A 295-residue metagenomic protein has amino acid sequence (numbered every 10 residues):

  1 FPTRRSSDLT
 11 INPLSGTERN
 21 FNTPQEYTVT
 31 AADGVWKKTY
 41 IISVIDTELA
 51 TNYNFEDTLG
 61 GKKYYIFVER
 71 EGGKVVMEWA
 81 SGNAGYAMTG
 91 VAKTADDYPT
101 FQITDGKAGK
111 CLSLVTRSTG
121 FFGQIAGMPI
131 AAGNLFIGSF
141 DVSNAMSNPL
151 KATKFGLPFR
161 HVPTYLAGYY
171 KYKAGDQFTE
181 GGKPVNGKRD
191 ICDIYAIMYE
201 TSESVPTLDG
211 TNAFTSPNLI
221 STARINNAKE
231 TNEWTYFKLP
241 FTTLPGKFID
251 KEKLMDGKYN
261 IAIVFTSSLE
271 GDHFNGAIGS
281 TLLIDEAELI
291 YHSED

Functional and structural regions predicted by a protein language model:
F1-S6: Short, small-residue-biased leader/transition segments that mark boundaries at the very start of proteins
N22-D33: Append "Rare intracellular matches occur via the same short Y/T/C beta-strand/loop motifs
S43-A87: Extracellular carbohydrate-recognition regions
N54, Y165-K171, Y195-I197, Y236-T242 (+3 more regions): Residues within well-ordered beta-strands of beta-sheet-rich folds
Q102-F122: Short carbohydrate-recognition loop motifs
F121-S204: Extracellular-facing segments of soluble proteins and assemblies that are Gly/Ser/Thr-biased and enriched in aromatics
E203-M255, A277: Extracellular carbohydrate recognition and processing domains and analogous Trp-centered ligand-binding platforms
K253-D256, S268-Y291: Extracellular carbohydrate recognition
